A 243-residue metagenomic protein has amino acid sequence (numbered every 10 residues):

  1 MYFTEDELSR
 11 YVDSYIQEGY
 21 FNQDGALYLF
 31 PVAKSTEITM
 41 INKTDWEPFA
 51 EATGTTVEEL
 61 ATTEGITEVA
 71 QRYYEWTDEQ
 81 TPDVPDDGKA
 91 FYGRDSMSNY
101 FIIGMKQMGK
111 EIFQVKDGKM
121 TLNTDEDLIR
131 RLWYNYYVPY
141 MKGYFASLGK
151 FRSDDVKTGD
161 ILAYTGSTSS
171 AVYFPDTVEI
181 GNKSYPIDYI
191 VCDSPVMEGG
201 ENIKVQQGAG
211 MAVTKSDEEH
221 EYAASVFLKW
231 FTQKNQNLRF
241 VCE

Functional and structural regions predicted by a protein language model:
M1-I38, P186-P195: Hinge/lid segment of periplasmic solute-binding proteins
M1-Y11, P48-A50, D155, L162-A163 (+1 more regions): Extracytoplasmic "Venus flytrap"/periplasmic binding protein-like
Y2-Y11, T55-E59, V84-P85, F91 (+3 more regions): Short, solvent-exposed loop/beta-turn-alpha elements that line the ligand-binding surface or hinge of extracytoplasmic
Q17-T39, E64-T121, I161: Extracytoplasmic/periplasmic solute-binding protein
T67-E75, K150-Y164, I180: Short helices/loops that flank or line small-molecule/ion binding pockets
T67-Y74, V115-G149, S194: Glycine-centered hinge/linker elements that transmit conformational signals in sensory and ligand-binding systems
R130, K142, I180-E243: Extracytoplasmic/periplasmic substrate-recognition and gating elements
T168-Y185: A ligand-binding cleft/hinge motif common to bilobed small-molecule-binding domains
